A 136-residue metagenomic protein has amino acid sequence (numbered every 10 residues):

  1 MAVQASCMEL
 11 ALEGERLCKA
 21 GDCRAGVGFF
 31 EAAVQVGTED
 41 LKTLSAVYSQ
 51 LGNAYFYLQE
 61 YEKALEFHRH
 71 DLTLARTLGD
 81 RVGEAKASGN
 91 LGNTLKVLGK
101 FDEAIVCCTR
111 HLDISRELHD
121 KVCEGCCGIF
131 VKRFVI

Functional and structural regions predicted by a protein language model:
M1-A2, E39, G79, H119: Structural signature of alpha-solenoid helical repeat scaffolds
M8-K19, K42-Y57, H68, T73 (+4 more regions): Conserved alpha-helical positions within TPR/SEL1-like repeat arrays
V27-A32, Q50-L51: Extended alpha-helical coiled-coil rod domains that serve as scaffolding/tethering cores in large eukaryotic organelle
G37-T38, A75, S115: Alpha-helical junction/boundary sensor with strong preference for TPR arrays
